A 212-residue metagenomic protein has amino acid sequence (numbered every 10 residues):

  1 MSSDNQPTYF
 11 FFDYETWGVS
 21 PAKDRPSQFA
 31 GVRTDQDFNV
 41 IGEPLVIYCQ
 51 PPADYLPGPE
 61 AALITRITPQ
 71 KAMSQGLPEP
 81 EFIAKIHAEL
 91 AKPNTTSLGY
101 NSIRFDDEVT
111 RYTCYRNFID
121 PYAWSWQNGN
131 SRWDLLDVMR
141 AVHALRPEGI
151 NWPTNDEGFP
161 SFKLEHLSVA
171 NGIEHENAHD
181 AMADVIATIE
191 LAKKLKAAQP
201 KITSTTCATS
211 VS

Functional and structural regions predicted by a protein language model:
M1-Y9: N-terminal accessory regions of nucleic-acid-interacting proteins
S2, L56-P57, S74: Anionic ligand-binding catalytic core segments
P7, D24-S27, R33-I67, A88-K201: Metal-dependent phosphoesterase core characteristic of DEDDh/y 3'-5' exonuclease domains
F12-E15, G31: N-terminal phosphate-binding or glycine-rich loops at protein starts, especially the Walker A/P-loop of NTPases
Y14-A22: Short acidic, Gly/Ser-rich segments with clustered Asp/Glu that frequently serve as metal-coordination loops in enzyme
I64-F82: Metal-dependent phosphoesterase signature
I202-T206: Hydrophobic, mid-to-C-terminal alpha-helical segments
A208-S212: Acidic catalytic cores of enzymes that act on phosphate-bearing nucleotides/polynucleotides
